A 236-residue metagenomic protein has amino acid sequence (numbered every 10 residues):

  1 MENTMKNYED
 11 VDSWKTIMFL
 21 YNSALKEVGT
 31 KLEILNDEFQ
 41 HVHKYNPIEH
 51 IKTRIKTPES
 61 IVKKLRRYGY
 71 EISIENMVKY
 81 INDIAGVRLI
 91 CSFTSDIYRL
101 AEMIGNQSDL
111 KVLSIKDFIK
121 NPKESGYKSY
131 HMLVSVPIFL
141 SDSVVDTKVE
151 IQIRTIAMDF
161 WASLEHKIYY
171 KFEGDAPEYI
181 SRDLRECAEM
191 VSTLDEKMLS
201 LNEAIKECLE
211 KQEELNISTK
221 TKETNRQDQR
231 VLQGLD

Functional and structural regions predicted by a protein language model:
M1-L25, G29-E38, E150-D236: An acidic, glycine-/histidine-flanked metal-binding catalytic module
M5-D12, F39-K44, M77-G86: A short, surface-exposed helix-loop junction/capping segment
D12-K15, F19, I81, I90-S95: Amphipathic alpha-helical interface elements
E27-V42, I48-E59: Small/polar-rich, solvent-exposed N-terminal microdomains that initiate assembly or binding
E38-F39, Y70, S108-L113: Short secondary-structure junctions
N46-A85: A glycine-rich, hydrophobic loop/mini-helix early in the fold
Y68, I84, I90, T94-I97 (+1 more regions): Surface-exposed peri-terminal alpha-helical interaction modules
V78, C91-S200: Long beta-strand-rich cores associated with HINT superfamily self-processing modules
